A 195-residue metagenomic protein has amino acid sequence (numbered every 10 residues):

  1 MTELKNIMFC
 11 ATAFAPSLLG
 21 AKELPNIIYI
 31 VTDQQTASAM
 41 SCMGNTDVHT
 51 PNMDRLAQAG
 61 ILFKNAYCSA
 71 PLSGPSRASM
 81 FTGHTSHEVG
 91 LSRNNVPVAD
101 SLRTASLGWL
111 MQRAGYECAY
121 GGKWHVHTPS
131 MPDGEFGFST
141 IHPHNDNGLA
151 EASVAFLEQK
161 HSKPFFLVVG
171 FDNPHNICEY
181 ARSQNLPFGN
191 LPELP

Functional and structural regions predicted by a protein language model:
M1-M8: Bacterial N-terminal signal peptides that target proteins for export
A11-G20: Hydrophobic h-region of N-terminal signal peptides that target proteins for export in Gram-negative bacteria
A21-I61, A70-P71, Y180: Active-site-proximal N-terminal segment of extracellular/periplasmic enzymes that hydrolyze or transfer
E23-I27, A59-K64, A114-C118, S162-V169: Loop/turn elements at helix/coil->beta-strand transitions in domains of secreted/extracellular proteins
Q34-A39, M43-D47, Q159-K163, V168-P195: Active-site-proximal cap/lid insertion segments
C42-D47, I61-H84, P97-V98, Y120-S130 (+1 more regions): Short, solvent-exposed turn/loop segments enriched in Gly/Ser/Thr/Pro and often Arg
N65, S69, T85-L110: His/Cys-centered metal/cofactor-coordination and adjacent catalytic loops
S130-F171, C178: Catalytic-adjacent loop/helix segments of enzymes that bind and process anionic phosphate/sulfate esters
